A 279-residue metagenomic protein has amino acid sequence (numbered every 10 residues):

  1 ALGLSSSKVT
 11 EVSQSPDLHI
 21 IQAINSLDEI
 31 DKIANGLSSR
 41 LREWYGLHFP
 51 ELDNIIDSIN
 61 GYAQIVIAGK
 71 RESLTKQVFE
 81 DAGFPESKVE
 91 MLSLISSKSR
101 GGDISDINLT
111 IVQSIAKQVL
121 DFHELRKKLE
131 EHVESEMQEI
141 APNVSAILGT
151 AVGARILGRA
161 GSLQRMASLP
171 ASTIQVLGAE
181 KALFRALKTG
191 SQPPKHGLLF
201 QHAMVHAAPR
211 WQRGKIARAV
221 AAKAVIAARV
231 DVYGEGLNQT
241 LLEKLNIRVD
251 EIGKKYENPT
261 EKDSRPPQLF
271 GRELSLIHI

Functional and structural regions predicted by a protein language model:
A1-L74: Phosphate- and other anionic-substrate recognition elements at nucleic-acid/protein interfaces
T10, Q14-K32, F49, D53 (+7 more regions): Generic amphipathic alpha-helical segments used as scaffolds and interaction surfaces in large, multi-domain proteins
L41, A224, L245, V249: A residue-level signal for conserved active-site and pocket-lining positions in enzyme catalytic cores
R42, L47-L163: Acidic catalytic cores of enzymes that act on phosphate-bearing nucleotides/polynucleotides
G158-V232: Phosphate-backbone recognition surface of nucleic-acid-processing proteins
L237-G271: Long, highly charged low-complexity segments enriched in Glu/Asp and Lys/Arg with interspersed Ser/Thr
I277-I279: Conserved small/polar residues in nucleotide/adenosyl-binding loops
